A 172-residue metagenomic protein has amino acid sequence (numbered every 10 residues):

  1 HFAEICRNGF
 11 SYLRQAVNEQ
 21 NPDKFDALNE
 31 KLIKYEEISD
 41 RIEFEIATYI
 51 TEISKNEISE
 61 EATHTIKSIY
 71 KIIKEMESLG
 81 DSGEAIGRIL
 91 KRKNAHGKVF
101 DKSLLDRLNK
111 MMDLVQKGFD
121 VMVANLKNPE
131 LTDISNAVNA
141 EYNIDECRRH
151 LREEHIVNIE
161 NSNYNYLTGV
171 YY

Functional and structural regions predicted by a protein language model:
H1-Y172: Cytosolic, long alpha-helical scaffolding segments
